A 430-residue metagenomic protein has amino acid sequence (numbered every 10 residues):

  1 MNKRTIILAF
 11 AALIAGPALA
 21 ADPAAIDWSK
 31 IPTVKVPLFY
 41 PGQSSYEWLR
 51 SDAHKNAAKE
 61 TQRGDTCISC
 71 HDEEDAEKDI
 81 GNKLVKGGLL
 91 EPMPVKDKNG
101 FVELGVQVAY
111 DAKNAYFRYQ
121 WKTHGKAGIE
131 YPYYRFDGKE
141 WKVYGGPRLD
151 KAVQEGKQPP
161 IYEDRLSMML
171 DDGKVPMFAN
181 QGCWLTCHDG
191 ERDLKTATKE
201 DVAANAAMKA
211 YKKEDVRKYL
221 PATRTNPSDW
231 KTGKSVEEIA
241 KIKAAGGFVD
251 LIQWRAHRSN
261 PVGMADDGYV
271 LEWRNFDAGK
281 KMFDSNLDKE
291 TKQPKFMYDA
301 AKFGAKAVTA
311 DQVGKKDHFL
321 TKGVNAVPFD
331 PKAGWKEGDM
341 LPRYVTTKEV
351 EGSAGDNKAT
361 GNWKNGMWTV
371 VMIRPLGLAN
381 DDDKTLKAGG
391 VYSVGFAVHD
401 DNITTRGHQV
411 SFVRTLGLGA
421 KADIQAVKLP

Functional and structural regions predicted by a protein language model:
N2-L19: Gram-negative bacterial Sec-dependent N-terminal signal peptides
A21-Q62, K78-Q107, E130-Y133, Y144: Sequence context of c-type cytochrome heme-c attachment sites
A21-S51, D137-W335, A379-P430: Acidic/polar low-complexity flexible segments
G64-E74, C187: The canonical Cys-X-X-Cys-His
L104-Q107, N357-W363: Beta-strand-rich interaction surfaces with strong enrichment in secreted/lumenal proteins
N114-W121, W368-R374: Short, well-ordered beta-strand segments enriched in hydrophobic/aromatic residues
N325-S353: Surface-exposed, low-complexity/disordered Ser/Thr/Gly/Pro/Asn-rich loops and linkers
A359-G366, D383-K387: Exposed beta-sheet edge/beta-hairpin loop segments within beta-rich domains
